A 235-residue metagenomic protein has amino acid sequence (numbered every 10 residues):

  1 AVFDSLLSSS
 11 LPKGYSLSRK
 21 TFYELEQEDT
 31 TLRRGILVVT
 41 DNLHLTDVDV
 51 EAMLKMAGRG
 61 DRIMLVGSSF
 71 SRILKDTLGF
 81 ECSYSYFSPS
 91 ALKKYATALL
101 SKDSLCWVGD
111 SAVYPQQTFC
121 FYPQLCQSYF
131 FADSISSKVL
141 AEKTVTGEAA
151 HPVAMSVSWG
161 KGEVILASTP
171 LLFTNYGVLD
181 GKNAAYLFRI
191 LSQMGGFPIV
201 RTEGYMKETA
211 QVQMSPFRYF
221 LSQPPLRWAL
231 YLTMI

Functional and structural regions predicted by a protein language model:
A1, A210-I235: C-terminal signal-anchor/stop-transfer transmembrane helix together with its immediate cytosolic, Lys/Arg-enriched
V2-E24: Short extracytoplasmic
F3, D49-A52, Y186: Stable alpha-helical elements in mature extracytoplasmic
L6-S10, M56, S192-Q193: Structured segments of extracytoplasmic/periplasmic soluble domains in secreted or envelope-associated proteins
S16-L105: Membrane-embedded segments
L25-T30, T209-S215: Short, solvent-exposed polar/charged micro-motifs at secondary-structure junctions
S69-G147: An acidic, glycine-rich "communication" segment
F130-Q213: A glycine-centered loop/beta-turn motif at secondary-structure junctions
